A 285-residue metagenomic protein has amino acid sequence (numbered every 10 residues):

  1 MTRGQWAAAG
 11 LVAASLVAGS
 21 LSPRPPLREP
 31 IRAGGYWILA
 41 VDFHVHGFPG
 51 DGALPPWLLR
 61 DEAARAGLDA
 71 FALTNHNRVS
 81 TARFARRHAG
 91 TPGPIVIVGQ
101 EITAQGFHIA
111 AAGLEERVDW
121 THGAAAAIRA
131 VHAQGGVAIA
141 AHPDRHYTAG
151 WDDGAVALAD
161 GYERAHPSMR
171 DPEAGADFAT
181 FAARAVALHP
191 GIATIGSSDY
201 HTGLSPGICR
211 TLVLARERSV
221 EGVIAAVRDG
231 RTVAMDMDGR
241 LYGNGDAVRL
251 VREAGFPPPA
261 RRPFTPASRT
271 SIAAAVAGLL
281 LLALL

Functional and structural regions predicted by a protein language model:
T2-V41, P49, R60-D61, Q105-R117 (+1 more regions): Charged catalytic cores and adjacent phosphate/nucleic-acid-binding surfaces used for phosphate/nucleic-acid chemistry
Y36-I38, A66-A70, G90-I95, H132-I139 (+2 more regions): Loop/turn elements at helix/coil->beta-strand transitions in domains of secreted/extracellular proteins
D42, F48, R60-N77, G135-I139: Divalent metal-dependent hydrolysis catalytic cores, especially in the metallo-beta-lactamase
F43, T74, Q100, A141 (+1 more regions): Active-site flanking residues adjacent to catalytic metal/cofactor-binding acidic residues
A53-P55, R78-G90, G150-D152: Metal-dependent catalytic neighborhoods of phosphoester/phosphodiester hydrolases
A64, R83-R86, G90, G123-I139 (+1 more regions): Surface-exposed amphipathic alpha-helices with a cationic face
I97-T103: A short, structured active-site edge motif that brings together acidic residues
W120, G136-A149: Divalent metal-binding pocket/active-site signature
